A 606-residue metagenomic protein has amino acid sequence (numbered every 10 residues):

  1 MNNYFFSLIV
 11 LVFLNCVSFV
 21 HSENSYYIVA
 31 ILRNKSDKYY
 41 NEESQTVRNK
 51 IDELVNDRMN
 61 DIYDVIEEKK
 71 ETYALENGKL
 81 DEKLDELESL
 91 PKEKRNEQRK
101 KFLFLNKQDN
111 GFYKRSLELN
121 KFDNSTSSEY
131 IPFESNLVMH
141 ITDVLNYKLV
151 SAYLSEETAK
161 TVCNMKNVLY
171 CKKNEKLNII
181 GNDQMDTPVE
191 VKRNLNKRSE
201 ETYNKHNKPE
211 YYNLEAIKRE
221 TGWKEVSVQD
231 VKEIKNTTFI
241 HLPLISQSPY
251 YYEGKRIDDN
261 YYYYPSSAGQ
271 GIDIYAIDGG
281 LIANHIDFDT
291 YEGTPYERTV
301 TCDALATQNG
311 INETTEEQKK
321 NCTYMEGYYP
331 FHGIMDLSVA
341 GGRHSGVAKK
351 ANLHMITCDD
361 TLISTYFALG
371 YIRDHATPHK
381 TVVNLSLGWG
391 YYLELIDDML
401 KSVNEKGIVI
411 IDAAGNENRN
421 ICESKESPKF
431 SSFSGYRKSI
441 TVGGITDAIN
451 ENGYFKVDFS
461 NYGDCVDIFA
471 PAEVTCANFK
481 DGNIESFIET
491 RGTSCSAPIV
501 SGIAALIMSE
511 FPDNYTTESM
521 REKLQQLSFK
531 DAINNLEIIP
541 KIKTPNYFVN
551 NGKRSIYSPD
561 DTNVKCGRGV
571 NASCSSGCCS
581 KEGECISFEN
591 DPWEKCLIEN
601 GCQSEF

Functional and structural regions predicted by a protein language model:
N3-S22: Cleavable N-terminal signal peptides of Sec/SRP-targeted secreted and luminal proteins
I28-V29, S151, K172, D273-I277 (+9 more regions): Structural recognition of the beta-strand scaffold that forms the well-ordered cores of secreted hydrolase catalytic
S44-G78, K83-E86, L90-R99, N106-G111 (+7 more regions): Active-site core segment of subtilase-fold serine proteases
A74, G78-L244, G583: Autoinhibitory propeptides
D278, I408, S431-S509: Extracellular S/T/G-rich loop segment that most often corresponds to the catalytic His/Ser-adjacent loop
L337, G341, H354-D359, V382 (+1 more regions): Hydrolase catalytic cores
A351, M355, G370, A376-M399 (+4 more regions): C-terminal subdomain of the subtilisin-like protease fold in secreted/lumenal serine endopeptidases
N563-F606: Secreted, short cysteine-rich peptides and small extracellular cysteine-rich domains stabilized by multiple disulfide
